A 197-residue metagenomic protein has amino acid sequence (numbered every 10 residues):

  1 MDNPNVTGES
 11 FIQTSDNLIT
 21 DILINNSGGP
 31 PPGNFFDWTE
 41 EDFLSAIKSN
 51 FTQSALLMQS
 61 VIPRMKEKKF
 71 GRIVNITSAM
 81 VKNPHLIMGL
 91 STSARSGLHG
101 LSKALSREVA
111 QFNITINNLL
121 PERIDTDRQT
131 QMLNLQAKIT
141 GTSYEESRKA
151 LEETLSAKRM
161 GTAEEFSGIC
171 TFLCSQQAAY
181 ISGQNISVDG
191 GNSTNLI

Functional and structural regions predicted by a protein language model:
N26-P31, G191: Conserved NAD(P)H cofactor-binding loop of Rossmann-fold oxidoreductase domains
N34-F36, D42-I47, L151: Substrate-binding pocket helix/loop in short-chain dehydrogenase/reductase
M58-Q59, K103: A short, exposed helix-loop element centered on a Lys and neighboring polar residues
P63, R107-E108, A179: Alpha-helical segment proximal to the catalytic Tyr-Lys
V74-G97, S102-Q111, R123-I124: Catalytic loop of short-chain dehydrogenase/reductase
N83, T171, S182-I197: Short C-terminal tail/terminal secondary-structure segment of NAD(P)H-dependent dehydrogenase/reductase domains
A110, T115, I181-G183: Short, small/polar-rich loop/turn modules that mediate ligand/substrate recognition or access, typified
